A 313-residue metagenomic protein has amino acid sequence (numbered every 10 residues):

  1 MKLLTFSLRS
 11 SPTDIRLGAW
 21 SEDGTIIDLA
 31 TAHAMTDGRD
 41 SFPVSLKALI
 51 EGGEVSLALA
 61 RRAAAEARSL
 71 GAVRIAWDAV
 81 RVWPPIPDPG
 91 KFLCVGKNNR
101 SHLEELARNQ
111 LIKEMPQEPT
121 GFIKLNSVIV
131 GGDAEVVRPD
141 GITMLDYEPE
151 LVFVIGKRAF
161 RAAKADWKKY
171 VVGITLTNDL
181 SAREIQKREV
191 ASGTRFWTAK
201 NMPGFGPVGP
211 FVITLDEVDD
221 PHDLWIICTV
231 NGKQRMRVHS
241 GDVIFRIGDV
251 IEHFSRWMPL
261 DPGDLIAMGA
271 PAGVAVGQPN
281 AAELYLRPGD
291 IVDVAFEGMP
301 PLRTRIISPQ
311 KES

Functional and structural regions predicted by a protein language model:
M1-M115, I291, S313: N-terminal non-catalytic cap/leader segment that marks the start of a structured domain
F6, V82-P84, N109-L111, V136-L145 (+3 more regions): A generic local secondary-structure boundary/capping motif
T13-D14, L59-R61, I75, H102 (+1 more regions): Catalytic-pocket segment enriched in acidic/His residues
P85, M144-D146, P259, Y285: Residue-level "contact hotspot" at macromolecular interaction interfaces
M115-D133: A gly/proline- and charged-residue-enriched helix-loop-helix capping module
S127-V152: A structural-propensity feature for long, helix-poor, extended segments
I155, A165-N178: RNA pseudouridine synthases
